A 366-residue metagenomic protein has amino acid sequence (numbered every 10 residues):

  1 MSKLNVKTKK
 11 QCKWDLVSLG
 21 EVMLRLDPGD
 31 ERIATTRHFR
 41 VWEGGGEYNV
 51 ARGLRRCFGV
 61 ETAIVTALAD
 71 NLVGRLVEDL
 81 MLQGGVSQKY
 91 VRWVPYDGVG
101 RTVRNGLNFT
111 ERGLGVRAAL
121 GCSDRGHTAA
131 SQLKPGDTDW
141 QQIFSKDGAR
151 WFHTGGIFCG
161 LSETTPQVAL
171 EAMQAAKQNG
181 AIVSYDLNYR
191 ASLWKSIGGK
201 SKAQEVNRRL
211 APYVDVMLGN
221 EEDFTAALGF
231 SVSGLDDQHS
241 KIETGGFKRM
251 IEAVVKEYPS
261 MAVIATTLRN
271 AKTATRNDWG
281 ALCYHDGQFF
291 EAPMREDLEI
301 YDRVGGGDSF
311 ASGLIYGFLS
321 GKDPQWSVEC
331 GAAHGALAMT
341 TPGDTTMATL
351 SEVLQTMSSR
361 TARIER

Functional and structural regions predicted by a protein language model:
M1-A34: Positively charged, low-complexity intrinsically disordered leader regions
R32-R52: Short catalytic helix/loop segments, enriched in acidic residues and glycine and frequently bearing histidine
W42, V50-E61, Q83, G317-S320: Alpha-helix C-terminal capping segments
E61-G156, V353-R366: Conserved N-terminal subdomain of the carbohydrate kinase-like
T62, Q88, V183-Y185, L218: Hydrophobic beta-strand scaffold residues
K177-I182, Y258-A262: A short helix->loop->beta-strand "cap" motif at the edges of active sites that frequently abuts
R190-G287: Conserved phosphate/ATP/ADP-binding segment of small-molecule kinases
A274, F290-R360, I364: Conserved post-catalytic alpha-helical subdomain immediately downstream of the catalytic base and nucleotide-binding
